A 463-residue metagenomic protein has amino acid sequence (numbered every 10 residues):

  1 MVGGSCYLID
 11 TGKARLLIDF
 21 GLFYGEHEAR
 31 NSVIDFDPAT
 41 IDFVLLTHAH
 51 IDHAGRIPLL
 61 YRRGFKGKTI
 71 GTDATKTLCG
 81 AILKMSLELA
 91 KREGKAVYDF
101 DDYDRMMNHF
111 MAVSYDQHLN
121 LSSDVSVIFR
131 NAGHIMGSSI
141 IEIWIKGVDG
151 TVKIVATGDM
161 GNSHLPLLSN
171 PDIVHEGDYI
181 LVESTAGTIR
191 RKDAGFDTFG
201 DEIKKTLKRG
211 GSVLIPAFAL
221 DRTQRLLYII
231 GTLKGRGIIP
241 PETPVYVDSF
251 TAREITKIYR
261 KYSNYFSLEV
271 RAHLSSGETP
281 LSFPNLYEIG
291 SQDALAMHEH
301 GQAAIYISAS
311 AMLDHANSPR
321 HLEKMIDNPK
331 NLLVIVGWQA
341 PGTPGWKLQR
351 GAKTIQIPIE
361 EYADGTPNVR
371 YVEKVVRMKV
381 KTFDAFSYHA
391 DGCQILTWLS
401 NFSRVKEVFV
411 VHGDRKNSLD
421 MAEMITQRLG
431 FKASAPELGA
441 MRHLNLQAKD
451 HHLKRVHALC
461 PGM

Functional and structural regions predicted by a protein language model:
M1-L45, H50-A54, L59-P244: His/Asp/Glu-rich metal-coordinating catalytic cores of metallo-dependent phosphodiesterases/hydrolases acting on
I9-G12, I143-K146, P171-V174, D197-T198 (+6 more regions): Short, solvent-exposed amphipathic alpha-helical segments in soluble enzyme and RNA/protein-processing domains
G21, T151-T157, E183-R190, A217 (+3 more regions): Acidic/glycine-enriched edge-of-secondary-structure segments
A90-M107, R236-P241, L268-E278, A352-V372: Short mixed-charge
S163-D248, L332-G337, E360-K432: Cap/insert and terminal regions of metallo-dependent hydrolase folds
E202-K347, P367: Hard-cation-handling environments
G430-R442: Conserved phosphate-binding/catalytic loops in two-lobed NTP-binding clefts
